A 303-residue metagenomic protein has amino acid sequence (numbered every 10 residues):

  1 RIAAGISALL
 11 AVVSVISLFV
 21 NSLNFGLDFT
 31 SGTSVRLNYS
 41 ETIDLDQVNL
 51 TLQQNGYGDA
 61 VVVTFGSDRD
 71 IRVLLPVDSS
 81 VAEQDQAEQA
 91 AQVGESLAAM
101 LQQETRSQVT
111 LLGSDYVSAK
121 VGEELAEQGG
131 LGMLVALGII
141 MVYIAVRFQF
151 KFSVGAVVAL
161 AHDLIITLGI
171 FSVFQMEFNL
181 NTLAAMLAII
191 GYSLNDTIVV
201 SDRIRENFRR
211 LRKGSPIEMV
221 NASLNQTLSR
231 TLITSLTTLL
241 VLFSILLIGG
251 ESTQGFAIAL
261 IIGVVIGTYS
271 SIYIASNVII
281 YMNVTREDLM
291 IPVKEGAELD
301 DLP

Functional and structural regions predicted by a protein language model:
R1, I248-P303: Hydrophobic alpha-helical transmembrane segments of membrane transport and translocation systems, primarily multi-pass
R1-A145, E177: Structural signature of multi-pass, alpha-helical inner-membrane proteins
I2, L9, E127, L131 (+9 more regions): Alpha-helical transmembrane segments of multi-pass inner-membrane proteins, especially transporters/permeases
N21-S22, R147-F150, F174-M176, I248-G250 (+1 more regions): Short helix-capping/hinge motifs at transmembrane helix termini and TM-loop junctions
E124, G129-L131, K213-G249, I258 (+3 more regions): Pore- and gate-forming transmembrane helices of large, multi-pass membrane proteins
A126-I166, I170, L187, L236-I245: Internal alpha-helical transmembrane segments of multipass membrane proteins, especially hydrophobic lipid-embedded
F152-R205, I262: Hydrophobic transmembrane alpha-helices and their membrane-interface caps in long multi-pass transport proteins
L183-R203, S229, I233-L240, Y269-I272 (+1 more regions): Transmembrane alpha-helix detector for multi-pass membrane proteins
